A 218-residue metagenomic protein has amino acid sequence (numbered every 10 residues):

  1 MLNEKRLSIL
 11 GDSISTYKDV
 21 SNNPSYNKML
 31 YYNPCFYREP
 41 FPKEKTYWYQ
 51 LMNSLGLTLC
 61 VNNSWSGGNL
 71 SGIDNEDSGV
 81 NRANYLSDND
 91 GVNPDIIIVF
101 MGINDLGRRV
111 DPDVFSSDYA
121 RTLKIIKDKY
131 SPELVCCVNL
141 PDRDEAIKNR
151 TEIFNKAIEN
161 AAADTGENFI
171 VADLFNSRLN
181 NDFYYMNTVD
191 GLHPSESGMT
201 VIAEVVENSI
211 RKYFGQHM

Functional and structural regions predicted by a protein language model:
M1-K43, N53-S54, D90-D95, L123 (+5 more regions): N-terminal secretory targeting modules
R6-S8, V20-S117, A146-E152, H193: Conserved SGNH/GDSL esterase-like catalytic core that processes O-acyl groups on lipids and polysaccharides
G11-D12, V138, A172: Active-site flanking residues adjacent to catalytic metal/cofactor-binding acidic residues
Y17, N104, R178: Active-site beta-alpha loop architecture of Rossmann-like, nucleotide-cofactor-dependent enzymes
Y47-T58, I125-C136, N160-I170: A structural motif corresponding to the C-terminal end of an alpha-helix and its immediate exit/capping segment
I98-N104, K124-N155: Active-site segments of SGNH/GDSL-like serine hydrolases that catalyze O-acetyl group transfer/hydrolysis on lipids
V114-S117, R121-I125, I153-N160: Alpha-helical scaffolding segments of alpha/beta enzyme cores, especially the outer helices of TIM-barrel or partial
P141-M218: Catalytic His-Asp segment of secreted/periplasmic serine-dependent ester chemistry enzymes
